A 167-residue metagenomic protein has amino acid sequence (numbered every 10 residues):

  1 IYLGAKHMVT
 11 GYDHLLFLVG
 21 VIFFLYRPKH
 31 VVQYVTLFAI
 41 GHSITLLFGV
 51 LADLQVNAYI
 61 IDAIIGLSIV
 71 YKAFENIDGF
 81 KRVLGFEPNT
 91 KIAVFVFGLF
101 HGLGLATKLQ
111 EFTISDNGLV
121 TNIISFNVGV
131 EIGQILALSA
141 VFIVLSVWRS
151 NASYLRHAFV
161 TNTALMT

Functional and structural regions predicted by a protein language model:
I1-T10, F86: Histidine-/acidic- and/or cysteine-rich, low-complexity loops and terminal segments associated with membrane
V9-L15, N57-V70, V128-L136: Membrane-interface loop-to-helix entry segments
H14, H42, V70-K72, L99-H101 (+3 more regions): Divalent metal-coordination and catalytic microenvironments
F23-P28, A73-G79, I143-A152: Structural signal for the C-terminal ends of transmembrane alpha-helices and the immediately following loop
K29-D53, A58, G118-S146: A small-residue-rich subset of transmembrane alpha-helices
G49-Y59, I77-L84, L109: Membrane-interface helix caps and helix-loop-helix hairpins in membrane proteins
Y59-I77, Y154-T167: Selective transmembrane alpha-helices of multi-pass membrane proteins
I77-G102, E111-I114: Alpha-helical multi-pass membrane helix bundles of inner-membrane/thylakoid proteins, especially permease cores
